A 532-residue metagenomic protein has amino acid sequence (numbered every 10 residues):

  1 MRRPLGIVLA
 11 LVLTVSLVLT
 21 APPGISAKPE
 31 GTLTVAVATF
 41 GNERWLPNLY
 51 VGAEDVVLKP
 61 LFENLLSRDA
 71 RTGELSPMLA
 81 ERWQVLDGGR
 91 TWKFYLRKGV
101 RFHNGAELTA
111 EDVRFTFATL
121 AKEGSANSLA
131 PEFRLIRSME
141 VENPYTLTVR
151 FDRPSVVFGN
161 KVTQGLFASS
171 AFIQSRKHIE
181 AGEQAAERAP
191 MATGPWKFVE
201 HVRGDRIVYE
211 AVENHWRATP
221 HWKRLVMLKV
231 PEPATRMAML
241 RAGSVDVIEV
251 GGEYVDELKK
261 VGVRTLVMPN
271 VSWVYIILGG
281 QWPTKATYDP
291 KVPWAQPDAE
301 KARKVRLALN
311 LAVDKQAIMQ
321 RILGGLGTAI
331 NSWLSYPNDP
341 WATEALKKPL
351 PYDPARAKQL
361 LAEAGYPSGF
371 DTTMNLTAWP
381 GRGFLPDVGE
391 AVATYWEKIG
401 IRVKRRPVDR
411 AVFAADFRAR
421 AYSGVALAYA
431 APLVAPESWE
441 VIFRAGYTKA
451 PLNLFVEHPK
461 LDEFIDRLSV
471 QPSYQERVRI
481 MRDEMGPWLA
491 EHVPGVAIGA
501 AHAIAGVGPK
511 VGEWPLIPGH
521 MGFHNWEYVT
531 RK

Functional and structural regions predicted by a protein language model:
M1-L9: Bacterial N-terminal signal peptides that target proteins for export
P4, I25, S67-R71, T91 (+6 more regions): Extracytoplasmic/periplasmic ligand-capture domains
V8-T20: Bacterial N-terminal signal peptides
T20-A27: Signal peptide processing junction and immediate N-terminal pro/mature segment of secreted/exported proteins
A36-D87, A118, M191-P195: N-terminal lobe/hinge region of extracytoplasmic solute-binding protein
Y95, L129-K177: Surface-exposed binding/hinge segments that line and control ligand-binding clefts or catalytic entry sites
A505-K532: Long beta-strand-rich cores associated with HINT superfamily self-processing modules
